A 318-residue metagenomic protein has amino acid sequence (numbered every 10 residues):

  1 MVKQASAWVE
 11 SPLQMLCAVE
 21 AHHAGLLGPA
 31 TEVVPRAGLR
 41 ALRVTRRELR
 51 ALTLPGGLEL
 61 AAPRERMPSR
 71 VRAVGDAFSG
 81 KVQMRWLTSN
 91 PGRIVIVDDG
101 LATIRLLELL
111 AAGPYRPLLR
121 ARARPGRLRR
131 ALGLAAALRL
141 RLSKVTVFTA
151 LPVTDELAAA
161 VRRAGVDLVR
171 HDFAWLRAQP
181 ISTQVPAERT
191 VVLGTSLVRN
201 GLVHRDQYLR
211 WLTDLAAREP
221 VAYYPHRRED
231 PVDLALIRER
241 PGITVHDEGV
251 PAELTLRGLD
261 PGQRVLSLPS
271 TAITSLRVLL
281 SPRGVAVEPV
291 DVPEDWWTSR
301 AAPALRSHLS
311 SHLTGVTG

Functional and structural regions predicted by a protein language model:
M1-E10, E32-R36, S69-G75, T146-T149 (+2 more regions): Short hydrophobic beta-strand segments
S6-L119: Active-site and donor-binding regions of nucleotide-sugar-utilizing enzymes
P12-L27, L87, H204-A216, A272-V278: Histidine-anchored nucleotide/phosphate-binding helix
D76-A77, I94-L101, E188-L197, D291-V292: Short loop/turn segments at strand-loop or loop-helix junctions that form parts of catalytic or ligand-binding pockets
A111-G194: A nucleotide-sugar donor-handling region in carbohydrate enzymes
Q179-S182, T190-H246: Redox- and metal-dependent alpha/beta enzyme cores, enriched for Fe-S-associated oxidoreductases and cofactor-handling
D230-T274: Donor nucleotide-activated moiety binding/catalytic core segment of transferases that use nucleotide-activated donors
S299-G318: Leloir-type glycosyltransferase catalytic cores
